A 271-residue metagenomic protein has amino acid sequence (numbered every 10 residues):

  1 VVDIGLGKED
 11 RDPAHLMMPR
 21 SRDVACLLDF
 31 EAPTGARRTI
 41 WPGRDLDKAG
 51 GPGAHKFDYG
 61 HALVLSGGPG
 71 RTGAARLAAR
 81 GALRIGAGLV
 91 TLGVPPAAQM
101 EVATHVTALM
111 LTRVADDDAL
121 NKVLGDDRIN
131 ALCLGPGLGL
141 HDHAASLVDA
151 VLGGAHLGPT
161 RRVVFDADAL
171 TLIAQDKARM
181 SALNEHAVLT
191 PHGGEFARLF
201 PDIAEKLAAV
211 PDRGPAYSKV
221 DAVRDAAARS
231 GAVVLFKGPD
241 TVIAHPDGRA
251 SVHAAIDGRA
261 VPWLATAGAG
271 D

Functional and structural regions predicted by a protein language model:
V1-A167, T171-V188, G193-D271: Small-residue (G/A/S/T)-rich helix-start motifs and N-terminal tracts that mark the onset
